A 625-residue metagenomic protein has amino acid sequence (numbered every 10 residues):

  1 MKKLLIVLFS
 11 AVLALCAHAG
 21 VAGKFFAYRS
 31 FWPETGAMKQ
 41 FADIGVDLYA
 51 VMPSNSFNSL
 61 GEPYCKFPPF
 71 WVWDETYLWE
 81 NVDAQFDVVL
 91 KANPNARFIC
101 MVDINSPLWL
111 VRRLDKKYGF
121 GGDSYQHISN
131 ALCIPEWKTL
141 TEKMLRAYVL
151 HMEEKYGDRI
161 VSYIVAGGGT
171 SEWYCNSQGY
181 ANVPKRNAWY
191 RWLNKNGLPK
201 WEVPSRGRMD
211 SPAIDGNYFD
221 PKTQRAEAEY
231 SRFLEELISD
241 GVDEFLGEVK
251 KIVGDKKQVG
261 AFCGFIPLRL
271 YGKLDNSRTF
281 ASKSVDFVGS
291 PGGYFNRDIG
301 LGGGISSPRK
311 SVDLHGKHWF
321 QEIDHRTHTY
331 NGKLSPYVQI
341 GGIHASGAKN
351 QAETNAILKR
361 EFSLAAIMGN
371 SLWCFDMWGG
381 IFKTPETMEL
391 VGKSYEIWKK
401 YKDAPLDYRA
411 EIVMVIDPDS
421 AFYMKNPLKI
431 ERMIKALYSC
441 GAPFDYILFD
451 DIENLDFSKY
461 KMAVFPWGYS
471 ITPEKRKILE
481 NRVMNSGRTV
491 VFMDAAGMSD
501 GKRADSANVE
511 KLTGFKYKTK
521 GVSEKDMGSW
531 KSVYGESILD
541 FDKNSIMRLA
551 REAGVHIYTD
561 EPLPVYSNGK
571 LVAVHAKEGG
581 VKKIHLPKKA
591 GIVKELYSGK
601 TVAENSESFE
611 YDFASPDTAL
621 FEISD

Functional and structural regions predicted by a protein language model:
F9-H18: Hydrophobic h-region of N-terminal signal peptides that target proteins for export in Gram-negative bacteria
G20-D47, I412-V413: An acidic-aromatic substrate-binding cleft motif
G23-R29, Y49-V51, F98-V102, V161-V165 (+4 more regions): Hydrophobic faces of well-ordered beta-strands that scaffold small-molecule active sites in alpha/beta enzyme cores
G23-W32, E62-E80, D123-K143, T223-D240 (+7 more regions): The substrate-binding groove and active-site-proximal loops of carbohydrate-active enzymes, especially glycoside
S30-A42, Y148-H151, R269-A281, T354-F362 (+1 more regions): Short, acidic/polar
T35-D123, T139, V149-H151, E244-I252: Aromatic-lined substrate-binding rim segments of carbohydrate-active enzymes
D103, V111-F287, P291-N296, L301-G302 (+1 more regions): Polysaccharide-binding and catalytic clefts of secreted carbohydrate-active enzymes
D255, V288, G292-D625: Carbohydrate-binding surfaces of carbohydrate-active enzymes
